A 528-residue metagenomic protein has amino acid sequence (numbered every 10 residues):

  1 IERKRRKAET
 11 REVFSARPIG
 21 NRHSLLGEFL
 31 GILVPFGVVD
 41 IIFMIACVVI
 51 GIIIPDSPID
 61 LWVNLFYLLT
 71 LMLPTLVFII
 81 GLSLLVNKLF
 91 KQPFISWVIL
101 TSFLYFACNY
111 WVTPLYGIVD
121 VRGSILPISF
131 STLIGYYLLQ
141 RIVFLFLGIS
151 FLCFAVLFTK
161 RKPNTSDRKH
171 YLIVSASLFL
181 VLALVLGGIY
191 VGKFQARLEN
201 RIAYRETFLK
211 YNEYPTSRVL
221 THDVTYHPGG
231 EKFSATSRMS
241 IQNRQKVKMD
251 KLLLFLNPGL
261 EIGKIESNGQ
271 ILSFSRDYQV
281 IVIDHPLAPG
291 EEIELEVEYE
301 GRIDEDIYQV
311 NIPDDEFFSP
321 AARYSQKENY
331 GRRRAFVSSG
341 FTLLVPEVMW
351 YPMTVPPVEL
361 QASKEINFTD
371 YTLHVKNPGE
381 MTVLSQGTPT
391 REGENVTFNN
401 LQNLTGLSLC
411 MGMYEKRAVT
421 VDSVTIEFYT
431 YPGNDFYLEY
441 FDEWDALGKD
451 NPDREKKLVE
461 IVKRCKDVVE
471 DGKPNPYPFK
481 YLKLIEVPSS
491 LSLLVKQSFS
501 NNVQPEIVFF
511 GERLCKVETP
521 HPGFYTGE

Functional and structural regions predicted by a protein language model:
I1, L26-K91, S124-T132, Y136-L139: Secretory targeting signals
I1, S237-Q245, L252-L254, E261 (+4 more regions): Zn2+-dependent metallopeptidase catalytic core
I1-P35: Helix-loop-helix units of permease transmembrane domains in multi-pass membrane transporters, especially ABC
R11, L373, A418-E528: Juxtacatalytic substrate-recognition/specificity segment
P93-H170, I189-E206: Terminal transmembrane helical anchor/hairpin motif
I118-R122, I134-Y136, S166-K232, G263 (+1 more regions): N-terminal, polar/Ser/Thr-rich
K248-M249, N257-F318, L360-S363, E392-G393 (+4 more regions): A surface-exposed beta-strand-loop module
E298-Y414: Extended, low-hydrophobicity, Ser/Thr/Pro/Gly-biased non-transmembrane segments
